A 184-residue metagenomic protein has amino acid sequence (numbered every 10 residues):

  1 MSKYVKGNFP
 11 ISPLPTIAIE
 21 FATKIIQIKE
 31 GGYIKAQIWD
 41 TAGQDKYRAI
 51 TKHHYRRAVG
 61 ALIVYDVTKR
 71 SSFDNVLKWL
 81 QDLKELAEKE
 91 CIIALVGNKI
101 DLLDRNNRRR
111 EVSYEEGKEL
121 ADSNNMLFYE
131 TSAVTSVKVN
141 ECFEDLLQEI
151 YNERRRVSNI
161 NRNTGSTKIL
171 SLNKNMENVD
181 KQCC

Functional and structural regions predicted by a protein language model:
M1-P10: A conserved segment at the C-terminal end of the G1
K6, T23, I28-Y33, K89-C184: Conserved P-loop small GTPase signature centered on TRAFAC-class small GTPases
S12-A49, R56: Switch I (G2) and immediately adjacent beta-strands of P-loop GTPase domains
I38-W39, L62-D66, L95-N98, E130: Conserved beta-strand segments of the P-loop GTPase G domain that flank and frequently precede/overlap
D45, S71, L102-D104: Short, solvent-exposed loop/turn segments at secondary-structure junctions
K46-I50, S72, E116, K138: Short acidic active-site motifs
Y47-R70, D82, L86: Inter-motif core of Ras-like GTPase G domains
R70-E88, I93, D145: Amphipathic helical hotspot of TIR/SEFIR-family domains
